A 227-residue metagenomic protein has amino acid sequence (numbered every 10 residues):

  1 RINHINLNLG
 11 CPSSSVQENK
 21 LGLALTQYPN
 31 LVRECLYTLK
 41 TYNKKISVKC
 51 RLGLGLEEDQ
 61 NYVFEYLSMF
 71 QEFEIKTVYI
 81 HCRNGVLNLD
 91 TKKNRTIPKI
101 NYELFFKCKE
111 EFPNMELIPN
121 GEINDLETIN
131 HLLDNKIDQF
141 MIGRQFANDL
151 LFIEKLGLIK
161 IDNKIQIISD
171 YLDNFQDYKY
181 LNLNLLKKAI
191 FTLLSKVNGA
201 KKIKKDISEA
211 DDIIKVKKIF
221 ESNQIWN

Functional and structural regions predicted by a protein language model:
R1-L21, P29-M115, N135: Alpha/beta enzyme core
P12, A24, G55, I123 (+1 more regions): Gly/Ser/Thr-rich beta-alpha loop segments that engage phosphate groups in nucleotides
L25-Y28, I97, K179, E209: Alpha-helix initiation/capping motif
Q60-S68, F73-T77, C82, E103-P119 (+1 more regions): Alpha/beta catalytic cores of nucleotide-metabolism and tRNA/nucleoside-modifying enzymes
